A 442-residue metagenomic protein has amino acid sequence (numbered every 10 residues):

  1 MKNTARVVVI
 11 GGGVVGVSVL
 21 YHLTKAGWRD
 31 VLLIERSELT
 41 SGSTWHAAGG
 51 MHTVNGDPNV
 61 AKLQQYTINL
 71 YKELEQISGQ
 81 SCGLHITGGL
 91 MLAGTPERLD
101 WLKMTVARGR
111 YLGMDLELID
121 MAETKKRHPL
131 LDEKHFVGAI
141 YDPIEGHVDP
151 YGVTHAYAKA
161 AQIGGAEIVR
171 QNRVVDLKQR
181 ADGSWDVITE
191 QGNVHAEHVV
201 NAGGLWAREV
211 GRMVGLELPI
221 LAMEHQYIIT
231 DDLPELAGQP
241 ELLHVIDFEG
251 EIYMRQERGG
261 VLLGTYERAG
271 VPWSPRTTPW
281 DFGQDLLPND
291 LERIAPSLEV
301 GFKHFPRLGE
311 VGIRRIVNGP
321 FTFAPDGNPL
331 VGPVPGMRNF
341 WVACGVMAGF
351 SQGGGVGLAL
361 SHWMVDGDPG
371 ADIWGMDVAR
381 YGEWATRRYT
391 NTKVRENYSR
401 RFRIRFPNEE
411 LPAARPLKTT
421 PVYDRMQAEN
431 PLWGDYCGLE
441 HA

Functional and structural regions predicted by a protein language model:
K2-V15, L32: Beta1/beta-strand and adjacent pyrophosphate-binding region of the FAD-binding site in flavoprotein oxidoreductases
V15, L39, W206: Conserved Rossmann-like nucleotide-cofactor binding loop
S18, L177-P288, P296-H304, R388-E410 (+1 more regions): Flavin-dependent oxidoreductases
T24-W45: Glycine-rich FAD pyrophosphate-binding loop
G49-R127, E249-M254, R258-L262, P288 (+5 more regions): Dinucleotide-binding Rossmann-like beta1-alpha1 core, especially the glycine-rich loop that anchors the ADP
L70-E73, G94-R170, V175-D186, R258 (+2 more regions): Flavin (FAD/FMN) cofactor-binding and adjacent substrate-gating region of FAD-dependent oxidoreductase domains
E249, R258, D285-R405, E410-L417: C-terminal catalytic lobe of FAD-dependent flavoproteins
N408-A442: N- or domain-start disorder-to-order transition segments that initiate the globular core
